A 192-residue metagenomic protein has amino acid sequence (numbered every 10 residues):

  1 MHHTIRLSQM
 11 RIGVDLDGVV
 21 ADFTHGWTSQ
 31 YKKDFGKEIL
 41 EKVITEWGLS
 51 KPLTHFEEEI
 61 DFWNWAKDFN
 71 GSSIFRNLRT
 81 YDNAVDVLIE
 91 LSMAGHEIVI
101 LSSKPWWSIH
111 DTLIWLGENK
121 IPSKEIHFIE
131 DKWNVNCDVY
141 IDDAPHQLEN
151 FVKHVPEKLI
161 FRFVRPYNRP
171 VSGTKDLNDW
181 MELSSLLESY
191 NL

Functional and structural regions predicted by a protein language model:
H2-D61: Active-site neighborhood of HAD-like aspartate-dependent phosphohydrolases
L49-N83: Metal-dependent phosphoesterase signature
S72-V99, W106-H110: Short, acidic loop-to-helix structural element flanking the phosphoryl-transfer center in phosphate-processing enzymes
E97-I98, S123, K158-I160: Hydrophobic anchor at the start of a short beta-strand that flanks the dinucleotide cofactor-binding loop
L101-H154: Substrate-recognition "cap/lid" segment bordering the active-site pocket of phosphatases
W115-I129, G173-L192: Structural recognition of alpha->loop->beta junctions
I141-W180: Acidic, Mg2+-coordinating phosphoryl-transfer loop and its flanking beta/alpha structural elements, shared across
